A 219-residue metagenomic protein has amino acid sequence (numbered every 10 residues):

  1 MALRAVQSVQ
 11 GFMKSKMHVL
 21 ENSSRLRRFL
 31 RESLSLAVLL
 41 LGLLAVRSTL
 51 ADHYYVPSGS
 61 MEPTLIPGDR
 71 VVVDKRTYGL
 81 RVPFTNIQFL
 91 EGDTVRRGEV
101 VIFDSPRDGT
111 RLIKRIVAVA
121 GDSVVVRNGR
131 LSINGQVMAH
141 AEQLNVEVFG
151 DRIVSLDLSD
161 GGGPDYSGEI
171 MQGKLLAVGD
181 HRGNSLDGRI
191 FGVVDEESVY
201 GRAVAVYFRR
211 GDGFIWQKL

Functional and structural regions predicted by a protein language model:
A2-L30, T49-L219: Soluble "head" domains of membrane/secretory-pathway proteins
R31-T49: Hydrophobic membrane-insertion alpha-helices, especially the h-region of bacterial N-terminal signal peptides
